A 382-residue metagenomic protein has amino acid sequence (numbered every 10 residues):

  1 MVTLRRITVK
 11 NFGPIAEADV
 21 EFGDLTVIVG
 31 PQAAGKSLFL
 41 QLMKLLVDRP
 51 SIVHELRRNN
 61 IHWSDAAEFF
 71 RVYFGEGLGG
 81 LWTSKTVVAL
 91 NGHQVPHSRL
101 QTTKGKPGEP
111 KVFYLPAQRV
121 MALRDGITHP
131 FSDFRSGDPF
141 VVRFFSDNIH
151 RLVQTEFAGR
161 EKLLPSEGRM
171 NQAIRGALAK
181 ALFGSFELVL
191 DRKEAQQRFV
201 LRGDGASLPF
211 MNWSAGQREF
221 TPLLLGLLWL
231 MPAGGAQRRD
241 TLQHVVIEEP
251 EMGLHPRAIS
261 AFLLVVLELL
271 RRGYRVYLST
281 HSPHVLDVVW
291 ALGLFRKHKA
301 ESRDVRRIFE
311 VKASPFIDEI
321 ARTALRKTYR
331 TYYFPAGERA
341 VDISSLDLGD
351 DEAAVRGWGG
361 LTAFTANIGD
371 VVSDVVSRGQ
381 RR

Functional and structural regions predicted by a protein language model:
M1-K44: Pre-Walker A-like glycine/lysine-rich segment at the N-terminus of P-loop NTPase domains
V2-R5, E21, M43, V47-V245 (+4 more regions): Phosphate-coordinating catalytic segments in nucleotide- and nucleic-acid-processing enzymes
G13-P14, V27, A34, R119-A122 (+2 more regions): Short, solvent-exposed loop/turn segments at secondary-structure junctions
P14, M252-G253: Residues immediately C-terminal
V27, G253-V341: Active-site/pore-lining binding-face segments in mid-to-C-terminal subdomains
A33, S37, S214-Q217, P256: Short, conserved micro-motifs enriched in small and acidic residues
L38, T221-G226, H284-D287: Short amphipathic alpha-helical face segments that pack within enzyme cores and frequently flank/anchor catalytic
E248-P250: Walker B catalytic acidic pair
